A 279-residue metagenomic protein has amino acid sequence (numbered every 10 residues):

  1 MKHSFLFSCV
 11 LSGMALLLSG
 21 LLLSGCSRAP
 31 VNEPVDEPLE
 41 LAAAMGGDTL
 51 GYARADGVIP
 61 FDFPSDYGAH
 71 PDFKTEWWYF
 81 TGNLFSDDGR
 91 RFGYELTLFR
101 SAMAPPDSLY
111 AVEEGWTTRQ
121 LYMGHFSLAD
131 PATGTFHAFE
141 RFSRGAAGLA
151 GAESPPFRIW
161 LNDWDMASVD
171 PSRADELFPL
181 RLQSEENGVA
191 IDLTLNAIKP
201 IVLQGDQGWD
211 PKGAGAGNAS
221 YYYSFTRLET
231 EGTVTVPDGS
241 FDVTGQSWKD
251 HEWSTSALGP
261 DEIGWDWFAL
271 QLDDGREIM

Functional and structural regions predicted by a protein language model:
K2-M14: Bacterial N-terminal signal peptides that target proteins for export
L16-L18: Gram-negative bacterial Sec-dependent N-terminal signal peptides
L22-G25: C-terminal motif of bacterial Sec signal peptides marking the signal peptidase cleavage site
S27-M279: Structured soluble/peripheral alpha/beta segments that form catalytic or ligand/cofactor-binding pockets
